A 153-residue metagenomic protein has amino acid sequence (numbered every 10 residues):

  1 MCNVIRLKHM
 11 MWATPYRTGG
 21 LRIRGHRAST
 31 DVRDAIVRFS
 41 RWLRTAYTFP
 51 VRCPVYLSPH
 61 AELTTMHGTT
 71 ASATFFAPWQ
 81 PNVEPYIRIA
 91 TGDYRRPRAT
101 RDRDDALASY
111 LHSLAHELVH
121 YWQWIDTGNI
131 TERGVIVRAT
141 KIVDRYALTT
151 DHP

Functional and structural regions predicted by a protein language model:
M1-R22, H26-D31: Pan-zinc metallopeptidase signature
V32-R52: Zn2+-dependent metallopeptidase catalytic core
P50, I125, T149-P153: Short, polar/charged, Gly/Pro-enriched helix-capping and turn/loop motifs at alpha-helix termini and inter-helix linkers
L57-T64: Acidic helix-start/capping segments at beta-turn-to-alpha-helix junctions
T65-L107, Y121: Active-site scaffold of zinc-dependent metalloenzymes
L107-L111, R133: Alpha-helical scaffolds flanking conserved acidic
H112-I125: Active-site recognition of the HExxH zinc-binding catalytic motif
I130-P153: Post-HExxH zinc-binding segment in Zn-dependent metallohydrolases
